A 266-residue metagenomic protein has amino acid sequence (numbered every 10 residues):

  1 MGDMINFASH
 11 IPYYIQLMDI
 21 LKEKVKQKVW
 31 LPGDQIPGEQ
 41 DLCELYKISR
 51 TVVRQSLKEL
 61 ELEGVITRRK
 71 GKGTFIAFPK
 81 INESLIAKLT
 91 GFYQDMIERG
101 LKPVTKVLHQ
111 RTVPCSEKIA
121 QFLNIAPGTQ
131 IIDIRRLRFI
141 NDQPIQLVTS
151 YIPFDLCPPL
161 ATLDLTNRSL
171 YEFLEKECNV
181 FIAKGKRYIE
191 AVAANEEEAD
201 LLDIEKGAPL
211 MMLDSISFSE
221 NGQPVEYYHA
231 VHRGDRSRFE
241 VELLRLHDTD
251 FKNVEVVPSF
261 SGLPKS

Functional and structural regions predicted by a protein language model:
M1-R50, P258-S266: Extreme N-terminal segment that seeds HTH/winged-HTH DNA-binding domains in transcriptional regulators
K26, R69-G71, L201, H232: Short glycine/serine/threonine-biased micro-segments
W30, E61-G71, A77: Beta-hairpin "wing" of winged helix-turn-helix
D34, K72-T74, R187: Extracytoplasmic/periplasmic beta-strand context in beta-sandwich domains, especially the cupredoxin/COX2 CuA-binding
E39, G71, L89: ATP/adenylate-binding site constellation spanning eukaryotic-like Ser/Thr protein kinases, ABC-transporter
L57-K58: Short, hydrophobic-biased segments on the C-terminal half of alpha helices that form "recognition helices"
P79-S266: All-alpha effector-binding/dimerization core of bacterial HTH-type transcriptional repressors
